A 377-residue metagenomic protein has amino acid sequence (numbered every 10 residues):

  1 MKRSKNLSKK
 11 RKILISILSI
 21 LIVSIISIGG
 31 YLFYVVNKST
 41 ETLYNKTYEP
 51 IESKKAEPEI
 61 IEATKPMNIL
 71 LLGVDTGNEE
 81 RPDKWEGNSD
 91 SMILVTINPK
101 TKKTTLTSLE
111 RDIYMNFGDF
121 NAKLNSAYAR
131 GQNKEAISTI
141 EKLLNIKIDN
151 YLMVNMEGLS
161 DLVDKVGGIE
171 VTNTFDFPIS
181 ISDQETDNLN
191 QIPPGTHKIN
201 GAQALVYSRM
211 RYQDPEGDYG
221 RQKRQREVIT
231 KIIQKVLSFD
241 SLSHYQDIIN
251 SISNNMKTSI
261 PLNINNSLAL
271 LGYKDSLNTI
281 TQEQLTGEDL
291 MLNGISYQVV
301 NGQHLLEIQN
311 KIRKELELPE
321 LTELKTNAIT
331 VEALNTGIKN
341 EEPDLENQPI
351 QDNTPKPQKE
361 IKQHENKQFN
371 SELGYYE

Functional and structural regions predicted by a protein language model:
K2-T101, G287: Entry/capping segment at the start of metal-dependent catalytic domains with acidic active-site entry clusters
I51-E52, A56-E57, D119, K257-E377: C-terminal solvent-exposed extensions
I60, T64, D164-S243: Flexible, polar/acidic helix-loop-strand segments at domain edges
T64-M67, G87-M92, T101-L109, D119 (+8 more regions): Extracytoplasmic
E79-D83, A122-R130, N145-N150, P194 (+4 more regions): Second-shell loop/turn segments in exported
W85-S89, G118, A127-K134, M153-E157 (+5 more regions): Soluble non-cytosolic domains of exported or imported proteins
S91, N121, N125, N133-E141 (+10 more regions): Extracytoplasmic/secreted envelope proteins and their assembly/folding machinery, especially bacterial periplasmic
A127-N190, S259: Amphipathic, coiled-coil-like alpha-helical scaffolding segments used for oligomerization/assembly
